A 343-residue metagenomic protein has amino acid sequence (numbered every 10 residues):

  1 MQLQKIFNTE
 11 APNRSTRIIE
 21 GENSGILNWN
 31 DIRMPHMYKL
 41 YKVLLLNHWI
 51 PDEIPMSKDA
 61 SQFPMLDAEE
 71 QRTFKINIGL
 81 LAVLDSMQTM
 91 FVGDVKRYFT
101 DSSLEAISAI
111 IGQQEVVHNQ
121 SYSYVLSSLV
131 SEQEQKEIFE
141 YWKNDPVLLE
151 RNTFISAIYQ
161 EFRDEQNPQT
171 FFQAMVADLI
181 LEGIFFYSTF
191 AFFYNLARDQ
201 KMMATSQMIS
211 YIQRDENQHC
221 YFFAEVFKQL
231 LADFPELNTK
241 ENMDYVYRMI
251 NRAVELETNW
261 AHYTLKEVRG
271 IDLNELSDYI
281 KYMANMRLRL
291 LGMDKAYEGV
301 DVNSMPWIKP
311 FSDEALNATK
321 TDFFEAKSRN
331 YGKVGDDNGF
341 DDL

Functional and structural regions predicted by a protein language model:
M1-D59, F63-L66, E70, S102-E105 (+2 more regions): Extreme N-terminal leader/anchor segments
M1-G25, M90-R97, Y124-L126, T153-D164 (+1 more regions): Feature for soluble, non-membrane regions of globular proteins
Q2-N23, P235-L343: Extended, helix-rich structural scaffolds rather than catalytic motifs
L44, P51, K58, E69-I76 (+4 more regions): Generic alpha-helix structural propensity
S57-L80, R97-F99, I138-I180, A197-M203 (+3 more regions): Acidic/His metal-coordination segments adjacent to aromatic residues that form catalytic metal sites in metalloenzymes
L81-T89, I111-Y122, L126, D145-T153 (+5 more regions): Alpha-helical transition-metal enzyme core signature, strongest for iron centers
Q88, V92-R163: Long, hydrophobic, well-ordered secondary-structure blocks that form the structural core and pocket-lining surfaces
D94-A106, S127-K136, F162-M175, A191-Y211 (+2 more regions): Inter-helical turn/loop segments and adjacent helix faces that build the functional surface of alpha-helical bundle
